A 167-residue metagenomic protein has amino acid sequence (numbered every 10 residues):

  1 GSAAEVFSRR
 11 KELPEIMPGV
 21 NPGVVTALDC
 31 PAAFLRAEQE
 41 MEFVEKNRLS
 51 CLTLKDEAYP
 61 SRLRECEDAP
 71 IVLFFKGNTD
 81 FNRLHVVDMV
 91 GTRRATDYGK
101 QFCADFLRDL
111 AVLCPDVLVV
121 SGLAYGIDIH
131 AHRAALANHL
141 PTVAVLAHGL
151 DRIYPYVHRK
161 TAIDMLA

Functional and structural regions predicted by a protein language model:
G1-E57: Short, small/acidic-rich helices and loops at N termini and domain boundaries of DNA replication/processing enzymes
E45-N47, T53-A167: Glycine-biased, small-residue-rich flexible motifs in mid-sequence functional cores and linkers
